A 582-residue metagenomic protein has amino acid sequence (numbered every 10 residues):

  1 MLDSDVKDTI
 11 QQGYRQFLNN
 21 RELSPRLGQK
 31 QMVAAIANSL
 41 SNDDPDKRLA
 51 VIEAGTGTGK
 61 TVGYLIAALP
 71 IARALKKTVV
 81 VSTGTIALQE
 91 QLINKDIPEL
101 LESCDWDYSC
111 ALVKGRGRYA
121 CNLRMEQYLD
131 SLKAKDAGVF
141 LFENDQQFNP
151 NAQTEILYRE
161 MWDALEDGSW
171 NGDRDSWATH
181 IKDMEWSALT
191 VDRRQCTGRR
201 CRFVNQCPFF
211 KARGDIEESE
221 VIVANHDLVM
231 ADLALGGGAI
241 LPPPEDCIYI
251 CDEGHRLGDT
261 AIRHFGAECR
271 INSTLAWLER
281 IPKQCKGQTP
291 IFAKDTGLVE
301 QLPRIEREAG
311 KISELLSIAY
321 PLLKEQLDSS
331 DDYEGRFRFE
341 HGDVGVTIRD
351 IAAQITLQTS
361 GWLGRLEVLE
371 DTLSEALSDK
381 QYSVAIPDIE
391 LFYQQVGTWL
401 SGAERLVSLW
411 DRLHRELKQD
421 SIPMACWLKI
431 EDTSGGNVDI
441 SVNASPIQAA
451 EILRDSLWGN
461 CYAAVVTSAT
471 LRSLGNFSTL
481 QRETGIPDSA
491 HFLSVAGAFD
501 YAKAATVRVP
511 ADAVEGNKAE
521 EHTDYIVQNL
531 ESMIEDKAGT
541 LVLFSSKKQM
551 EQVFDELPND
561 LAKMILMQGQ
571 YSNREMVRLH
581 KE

Functional and structural regions predicted by a protein language model:
L2-I52: Conserved pre-motif I regulatory segment
L2-R15, P45, T56, L75-V79 (+2 more regions): A substrate-engagement module of RecA-like helicase motors
A37-S41, T61-L75, K95-E99: Walker A/P-loop NTP-binding motif
P45-I66: Walker A/P-loop
Y64, P70, A87-E90, N94-P98 (+4 more regions): Signature of the SF2 helicase/ATPase Hel1-core->accessory helical subdomain module
S187-I222, M230-I240, L373-A513, E521-H522 (+2 more regions): A contiguous, basic/glycine-rich beta-loop/short-helix subdomain that forms a polymer-engagement track
P510-S545: Conserved interdomain hinge at the start of the Helicase C-terminal
S545-G569: Conserved helicase motor "Helicase C" RecA-like lobe of SF1/SF2 P-loop NTPases
